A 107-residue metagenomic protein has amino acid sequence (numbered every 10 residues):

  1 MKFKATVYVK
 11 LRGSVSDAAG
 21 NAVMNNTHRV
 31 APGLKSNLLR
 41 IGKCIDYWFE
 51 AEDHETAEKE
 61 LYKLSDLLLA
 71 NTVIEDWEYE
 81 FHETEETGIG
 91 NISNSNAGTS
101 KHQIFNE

Functional and structural regions predicted by a protein language model:
M1-E107: Non-catalytic terminal accessory/regulatory regions of metabolic enzymes
